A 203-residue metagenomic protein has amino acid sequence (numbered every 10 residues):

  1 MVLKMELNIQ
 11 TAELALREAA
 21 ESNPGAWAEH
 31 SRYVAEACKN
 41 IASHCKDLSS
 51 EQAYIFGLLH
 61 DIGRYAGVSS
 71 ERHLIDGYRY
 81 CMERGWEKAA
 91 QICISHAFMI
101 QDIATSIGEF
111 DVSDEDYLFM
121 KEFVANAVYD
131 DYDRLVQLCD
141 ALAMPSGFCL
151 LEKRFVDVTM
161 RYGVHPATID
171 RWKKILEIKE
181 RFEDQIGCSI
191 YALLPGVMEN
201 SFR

Functional and structural regions predicted by a protein language model:
K4, E21, W27-N40: Conserved, hydrophobic alpha-helical core segments of structured domains
K4-T11, Q52: Acidic-glycine-rich active-site phosphate/pyrophosphate-binding loop
I9-P24: Generic N-terminal amphipathic, Lys/Arg-enriched alpha-helix
R17-E21, H44-V158: Divalent metal-dependent catalytic cores for phosphoryl transfer on phosphate-bearing substrates
R32, E87, L176-E180: Generic structural signal for well-ordered, non-transmembrane alpha-helical segments in soluble/cytosolic regions
A37-N40, A141, R181: Alpha-helical scaffold segments in carbohydrate-active enzymes
V164-R203: Charged phosphate-binding loop/patch that engages nucleotide di/tri-phosphates or the phosphate backbone of nucleic
